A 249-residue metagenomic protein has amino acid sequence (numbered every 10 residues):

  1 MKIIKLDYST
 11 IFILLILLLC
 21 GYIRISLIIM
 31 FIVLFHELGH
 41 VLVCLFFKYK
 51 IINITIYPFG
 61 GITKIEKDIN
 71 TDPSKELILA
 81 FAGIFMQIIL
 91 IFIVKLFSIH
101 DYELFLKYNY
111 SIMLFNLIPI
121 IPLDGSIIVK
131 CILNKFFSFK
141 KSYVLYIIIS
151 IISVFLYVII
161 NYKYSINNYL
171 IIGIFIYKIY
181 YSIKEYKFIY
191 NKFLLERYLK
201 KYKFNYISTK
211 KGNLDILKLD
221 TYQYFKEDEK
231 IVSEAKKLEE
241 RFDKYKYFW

Functional and structural regions predicted by a protein language model:
M1-W249: Hydrophobic transmembrane alpha-helices and their immediate loop junctions in multi-pass integral membrane proteins
